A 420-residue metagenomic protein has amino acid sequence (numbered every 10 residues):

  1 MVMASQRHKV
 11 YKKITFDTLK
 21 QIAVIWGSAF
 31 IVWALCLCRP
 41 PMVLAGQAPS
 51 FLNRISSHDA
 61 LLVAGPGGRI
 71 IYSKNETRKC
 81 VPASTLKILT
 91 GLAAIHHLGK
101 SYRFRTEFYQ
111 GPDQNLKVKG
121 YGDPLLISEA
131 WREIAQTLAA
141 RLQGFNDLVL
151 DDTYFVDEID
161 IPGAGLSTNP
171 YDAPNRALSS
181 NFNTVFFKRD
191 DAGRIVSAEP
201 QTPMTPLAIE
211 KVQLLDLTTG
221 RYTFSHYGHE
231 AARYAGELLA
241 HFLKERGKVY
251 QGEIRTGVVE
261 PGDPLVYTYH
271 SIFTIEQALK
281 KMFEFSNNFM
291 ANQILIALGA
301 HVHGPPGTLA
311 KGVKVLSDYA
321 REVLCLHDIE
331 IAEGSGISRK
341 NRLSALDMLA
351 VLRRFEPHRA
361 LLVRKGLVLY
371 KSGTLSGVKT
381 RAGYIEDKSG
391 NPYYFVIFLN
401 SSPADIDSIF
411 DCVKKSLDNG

Functional and structural regions predicted by a protein language model:
Q6-L19, W26: Short, low-complexity, charge-dense intrinsically disordered segments
W33-P41: C-terminal segment of classical bacterial N-terminal signal peptides
P41-P82, L98-F104, T137-G144, C412-S416: Beta-lactamase-like hydrolase cores
A48-P49, H96-L326: Conserved serine DD-peptidase/penicillin-binding transpeptidase domain and beta-lactam-recognizing active-site
S56-H58, T85-L86, S101-R103, D113 (+3 more regions): Extracytoplasmic
C80-A94: Active/ligand-binding-proximal structured segments within catalytic/core domains that scaffold catalytic residues
A332-G420: C-terminal soluble interaction/assembly domains
